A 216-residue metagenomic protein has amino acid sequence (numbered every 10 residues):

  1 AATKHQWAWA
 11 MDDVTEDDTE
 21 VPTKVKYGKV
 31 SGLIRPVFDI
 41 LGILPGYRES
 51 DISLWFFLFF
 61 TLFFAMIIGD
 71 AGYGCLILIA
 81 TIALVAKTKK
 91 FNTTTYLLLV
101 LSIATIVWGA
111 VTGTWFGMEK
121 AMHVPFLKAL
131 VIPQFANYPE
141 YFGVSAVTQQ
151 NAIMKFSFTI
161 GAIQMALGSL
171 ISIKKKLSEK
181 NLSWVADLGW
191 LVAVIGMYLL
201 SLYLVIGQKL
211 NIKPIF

Functional and structural regions predicted by a protein language model:
A2-F216: Conserved, carboxylate-rich catalytic/transport cores that coordinate ions
